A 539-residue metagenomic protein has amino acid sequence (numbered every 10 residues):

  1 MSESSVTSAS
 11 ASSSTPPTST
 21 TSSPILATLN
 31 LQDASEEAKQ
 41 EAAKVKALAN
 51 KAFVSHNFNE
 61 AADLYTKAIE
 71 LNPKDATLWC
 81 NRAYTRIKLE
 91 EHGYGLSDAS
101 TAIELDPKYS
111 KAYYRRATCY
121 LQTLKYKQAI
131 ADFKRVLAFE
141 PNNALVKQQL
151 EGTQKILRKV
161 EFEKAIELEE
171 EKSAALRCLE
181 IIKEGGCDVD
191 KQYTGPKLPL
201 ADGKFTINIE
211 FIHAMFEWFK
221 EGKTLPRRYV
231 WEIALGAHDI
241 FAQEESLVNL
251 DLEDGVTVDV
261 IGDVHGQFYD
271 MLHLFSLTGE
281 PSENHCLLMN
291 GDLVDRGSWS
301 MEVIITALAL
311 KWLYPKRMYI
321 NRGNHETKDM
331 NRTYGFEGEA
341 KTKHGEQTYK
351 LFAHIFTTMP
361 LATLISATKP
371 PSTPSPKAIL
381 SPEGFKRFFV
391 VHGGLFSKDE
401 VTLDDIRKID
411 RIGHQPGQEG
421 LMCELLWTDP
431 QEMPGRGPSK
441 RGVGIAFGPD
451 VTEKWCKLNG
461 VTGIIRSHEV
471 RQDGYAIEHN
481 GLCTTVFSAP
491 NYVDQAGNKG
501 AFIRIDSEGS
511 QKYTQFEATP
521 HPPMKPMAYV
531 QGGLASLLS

Functional and structural regions predicted by a protein language model:
M1-C178: Alpha-helical tetratricopeptide repeat
L121, K134, K147, E151-S539: Feature recognizes metal-dependent phosphohydrolase scaffolds
